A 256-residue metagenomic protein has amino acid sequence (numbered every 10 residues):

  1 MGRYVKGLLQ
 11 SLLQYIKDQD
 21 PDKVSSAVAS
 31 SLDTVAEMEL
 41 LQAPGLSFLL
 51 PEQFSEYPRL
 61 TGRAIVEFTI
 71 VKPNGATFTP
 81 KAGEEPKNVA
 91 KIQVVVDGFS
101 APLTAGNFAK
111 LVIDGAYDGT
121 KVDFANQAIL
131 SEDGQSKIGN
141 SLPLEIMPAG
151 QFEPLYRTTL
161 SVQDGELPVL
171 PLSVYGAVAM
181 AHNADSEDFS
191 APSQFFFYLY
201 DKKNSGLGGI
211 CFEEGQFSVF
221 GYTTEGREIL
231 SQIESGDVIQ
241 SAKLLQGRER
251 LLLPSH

Functional and structural regions predicted by a protein language model:
M1-H256: Cyclophilin-like peptidyl-prolyl cis-trans isomerases
